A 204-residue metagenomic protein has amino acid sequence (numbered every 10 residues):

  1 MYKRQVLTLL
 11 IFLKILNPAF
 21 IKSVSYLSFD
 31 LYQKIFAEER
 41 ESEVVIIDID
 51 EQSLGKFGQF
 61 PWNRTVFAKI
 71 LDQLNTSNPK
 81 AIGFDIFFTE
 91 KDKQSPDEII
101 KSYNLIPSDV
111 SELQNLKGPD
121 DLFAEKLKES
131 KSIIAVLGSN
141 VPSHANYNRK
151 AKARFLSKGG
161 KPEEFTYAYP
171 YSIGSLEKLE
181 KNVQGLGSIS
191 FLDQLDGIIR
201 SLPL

Functional and structural regions predicted by a protein language model:
K3-L204: Non-transmembrane functional regions of envelope-associated proteins
